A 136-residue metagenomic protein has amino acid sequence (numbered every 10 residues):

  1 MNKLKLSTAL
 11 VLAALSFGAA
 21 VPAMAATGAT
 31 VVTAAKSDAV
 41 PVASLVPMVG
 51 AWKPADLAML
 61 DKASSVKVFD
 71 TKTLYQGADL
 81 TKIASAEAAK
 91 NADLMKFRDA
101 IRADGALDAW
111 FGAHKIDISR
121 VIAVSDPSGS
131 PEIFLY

Functional and structural regions predicted by a protein language model:
M1-A9: Bacterial N-terminal signal peptides that target proteins for export
L6, A26-V31: Intrinsically disordered, low-complexity, hydrophilic segments
V11-G18: Bacterial N-terminal signal peptides
A20-A25: Sec/Tat signal peptide C-region and signal peptidase I cleavage site
A35-S85: Extracytoplasmic/periplasm-facing segments of secreted or lipoprotein envelope proteins
A92-A100: Second-shell loop/turn segments in exported
M95, G105-A109: Solvent-exposed, polar/charged alpha-helical surfaces in well-ordered, non-transmembrane soluble domains, broadly
H114-Y136: Amphipathic, charged alpha-helical segments and their helix-to-coil junctions in extracytoplasmic/peripheral assemblies
